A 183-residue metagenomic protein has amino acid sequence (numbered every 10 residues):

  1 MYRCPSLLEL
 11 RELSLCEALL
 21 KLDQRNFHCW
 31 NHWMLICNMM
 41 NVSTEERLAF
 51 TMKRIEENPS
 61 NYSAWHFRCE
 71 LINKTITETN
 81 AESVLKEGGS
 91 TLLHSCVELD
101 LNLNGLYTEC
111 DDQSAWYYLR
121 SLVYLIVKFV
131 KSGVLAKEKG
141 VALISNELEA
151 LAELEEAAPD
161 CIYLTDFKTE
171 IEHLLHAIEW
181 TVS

Functional and structural regions predicted by a protein language model:
M1-E109: Eukaryote-skewed repeat-based solenoidal scaffolds used as protein-protein interaction platforms, primarily
K74-S183: Structured C-terminal portions of repeat-based eukaryotic scaffold domains
